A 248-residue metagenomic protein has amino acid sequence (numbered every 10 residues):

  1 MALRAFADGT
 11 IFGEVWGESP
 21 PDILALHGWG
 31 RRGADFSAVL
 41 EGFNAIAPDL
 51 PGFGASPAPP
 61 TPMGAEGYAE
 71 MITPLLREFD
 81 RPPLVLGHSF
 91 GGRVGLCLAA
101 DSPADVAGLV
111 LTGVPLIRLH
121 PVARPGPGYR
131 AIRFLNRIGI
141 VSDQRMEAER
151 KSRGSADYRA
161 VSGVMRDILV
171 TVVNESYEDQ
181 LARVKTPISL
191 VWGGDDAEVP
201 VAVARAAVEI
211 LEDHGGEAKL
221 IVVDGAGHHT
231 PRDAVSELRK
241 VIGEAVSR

Functional and structural regions predicted by a protein language model:
G9-F12, A47-L86, K240: Active-site loop/oxyanion-hole signature of alpha/beta-hydrolase fold enzymes
F12-A55: Conserved HGGG/HGGXW glycine-rich cap/lid loop of the alpha/beta-hydrolase fold
G87-G91, G95: Gly/Ala-rich beta-loop-alpha elbow adjacent to hydrolase catalytic centers
L96-A100, D105-I138: Flexible "cap/lid" loop of the alpha/beta hydrolase fold
R133-T186: Conserved alpha/beta-hydrolase catalytic His-Asp/Glu region
R183-V184, L190-W192, D196: Short beta-strand/loop motif that positions the catalytic acidic residue of the alpha/beta-hydrolase fold
A197-V203: Conserved alpha/beta-hydrolase "acid-adjacent" motif
A226-S236: Catalytic histidine-centered segment of alpha/beta-hydrolase-like enzymes
